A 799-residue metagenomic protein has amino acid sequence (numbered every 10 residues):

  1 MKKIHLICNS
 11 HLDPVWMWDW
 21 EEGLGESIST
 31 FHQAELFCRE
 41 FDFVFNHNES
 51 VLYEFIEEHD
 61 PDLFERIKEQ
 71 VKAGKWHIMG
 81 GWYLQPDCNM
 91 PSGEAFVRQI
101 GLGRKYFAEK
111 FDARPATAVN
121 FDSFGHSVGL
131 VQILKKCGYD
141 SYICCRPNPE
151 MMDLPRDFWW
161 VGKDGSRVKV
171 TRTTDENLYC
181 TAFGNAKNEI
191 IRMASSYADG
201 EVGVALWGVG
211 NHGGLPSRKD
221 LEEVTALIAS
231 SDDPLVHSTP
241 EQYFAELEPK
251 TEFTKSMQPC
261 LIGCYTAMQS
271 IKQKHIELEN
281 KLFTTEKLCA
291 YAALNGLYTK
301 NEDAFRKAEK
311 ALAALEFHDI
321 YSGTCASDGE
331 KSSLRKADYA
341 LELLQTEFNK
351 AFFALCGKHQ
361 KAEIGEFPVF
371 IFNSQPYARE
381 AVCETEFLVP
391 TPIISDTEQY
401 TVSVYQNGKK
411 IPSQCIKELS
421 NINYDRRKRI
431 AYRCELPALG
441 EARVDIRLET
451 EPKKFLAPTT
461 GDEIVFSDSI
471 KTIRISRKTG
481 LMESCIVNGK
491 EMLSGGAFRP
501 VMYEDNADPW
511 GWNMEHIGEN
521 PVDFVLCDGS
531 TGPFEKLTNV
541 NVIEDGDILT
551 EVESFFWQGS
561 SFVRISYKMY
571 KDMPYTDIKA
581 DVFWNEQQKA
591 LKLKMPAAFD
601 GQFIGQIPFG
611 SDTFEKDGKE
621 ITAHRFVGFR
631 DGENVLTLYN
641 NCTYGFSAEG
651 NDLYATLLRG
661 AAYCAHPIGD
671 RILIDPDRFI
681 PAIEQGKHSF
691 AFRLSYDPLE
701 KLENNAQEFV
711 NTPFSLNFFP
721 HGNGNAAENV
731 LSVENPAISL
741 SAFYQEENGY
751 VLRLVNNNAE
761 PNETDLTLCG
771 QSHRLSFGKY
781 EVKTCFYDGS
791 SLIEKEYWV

Functional and structural regions predicted by a protein language model:
M1-E94, R98-Q99, F107-E109, K136-Y139 (+1 more regions): N-terminal catalytic cores of secreted or lumenal carbohydrate-active enzymes
S10-E26, N48-E57, G81-V97, A113-G125 (+4 more regions): The substrate-binding groove and active-site-proximal loops of carbohydrate-active enzymes, especially glycoside
H11-M17, E22, R167-G357, F370-P376 (+3 more regions): Catalytic grooves of carbohydrate-active enzymes
S29-Q33, E58-A73, Q99-L102, R146-D164 (+1 more regions): Alpha-helical scaffolding within the catalytic cores of extracellular/periplasmic polymer-degrading hydrolases
C88-E109, T174-S196, V525, T550: Alpha-helical scaffold elements lining the catalytic groove of polysaccharide deacetylases
F96-G129, I133-K136, I190-L206: CE4/NodB-like, metal-dependent polysaccharide N-deacetylase domain that modifies extracellular/periplasmic N-acetylated
F111-L154, G214-E223: Catalytic domains of cell-wall/extracellular-matrix polysaccharide-remodeling enzymes, centered on de-N-acetylation
L130-I133, L154-R156, F183, I190-I191 (+4 more regions): C-terminal (or distal) subdomains of carbohydrate-active enzymes
